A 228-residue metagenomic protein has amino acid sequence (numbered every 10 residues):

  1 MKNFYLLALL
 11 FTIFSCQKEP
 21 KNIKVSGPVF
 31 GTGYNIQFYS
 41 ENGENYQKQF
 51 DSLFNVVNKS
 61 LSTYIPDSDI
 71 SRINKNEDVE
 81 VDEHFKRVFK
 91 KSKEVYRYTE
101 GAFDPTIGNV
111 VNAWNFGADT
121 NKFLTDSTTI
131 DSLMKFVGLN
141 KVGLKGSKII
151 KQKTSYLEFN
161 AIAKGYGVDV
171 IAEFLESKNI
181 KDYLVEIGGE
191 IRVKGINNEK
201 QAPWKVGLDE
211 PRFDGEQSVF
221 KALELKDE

Functional and structural regions predicted by a protein language model:
F4-Y5, F14-E228: Mature catalytic core of soluble alpha/beta enzymes
